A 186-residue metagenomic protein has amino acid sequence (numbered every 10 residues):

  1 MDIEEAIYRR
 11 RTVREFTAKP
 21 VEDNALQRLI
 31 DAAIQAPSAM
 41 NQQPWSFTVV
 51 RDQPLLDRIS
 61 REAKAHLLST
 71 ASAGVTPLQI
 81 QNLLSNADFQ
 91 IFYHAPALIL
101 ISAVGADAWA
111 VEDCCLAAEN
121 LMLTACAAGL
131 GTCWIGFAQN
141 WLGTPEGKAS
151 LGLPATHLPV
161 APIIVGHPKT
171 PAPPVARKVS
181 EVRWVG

Functional and structural regions predicted by a protein language model:
M1-F92, G186: N-terminal amphipathic, basic helical "cap/leader" segment at the start of enzyme domains
A6-R9, S85-N86, P159-G186: C-terminal helix-cap and adjacent tail motif
F16, D107-V111, A172: A generic structural signal for short coil/turn motifs at secondary-structure boundaries
A33, I99, V104-A149: Small-aliphatic-rich amphipathic alpha-helix that forms the alpha element of a beta-alpha
P44-W45, A95-L98, P159-V160: Short, surface-exposed beta-edge/turn micro-motifs
V49-R51, L100, I164: Short, well-ordered beta-strand micro-motif
A65-H66, S150-L153: Short, hinge-like loop/turn segments at secondary-structure boundaries
C126-A127, P154-T156: Arginine/glycine-rich "motif VI" loop of SF2 helicases in the C-terminal RecA-like domain
